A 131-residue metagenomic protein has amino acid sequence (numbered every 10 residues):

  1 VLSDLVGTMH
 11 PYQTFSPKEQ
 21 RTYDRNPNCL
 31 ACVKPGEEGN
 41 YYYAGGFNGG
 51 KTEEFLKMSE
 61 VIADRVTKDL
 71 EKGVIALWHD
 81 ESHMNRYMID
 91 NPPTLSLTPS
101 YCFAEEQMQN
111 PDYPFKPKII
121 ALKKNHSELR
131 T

Functional and structural regions predicted by a protein language model:
V1-P17: GT-A fold catalytic core of metal-dependent nucleotide-sugar glycosyltransferases, centered on the diacidic
S3, Y23, H79-D80: Intrinsic disorder/low-complexity signal
Q13, Q20, Q107-Q109: Residue-identity detector for glutamine
F15-P17, T22-R25, Y41-G46: Conserved core of the sugar-phosphate nucleotidyltransferase
C29-N125: Catalytic core and acceptor-binding pocket of nucleotide-sugar-dependent glycosyltransferases
